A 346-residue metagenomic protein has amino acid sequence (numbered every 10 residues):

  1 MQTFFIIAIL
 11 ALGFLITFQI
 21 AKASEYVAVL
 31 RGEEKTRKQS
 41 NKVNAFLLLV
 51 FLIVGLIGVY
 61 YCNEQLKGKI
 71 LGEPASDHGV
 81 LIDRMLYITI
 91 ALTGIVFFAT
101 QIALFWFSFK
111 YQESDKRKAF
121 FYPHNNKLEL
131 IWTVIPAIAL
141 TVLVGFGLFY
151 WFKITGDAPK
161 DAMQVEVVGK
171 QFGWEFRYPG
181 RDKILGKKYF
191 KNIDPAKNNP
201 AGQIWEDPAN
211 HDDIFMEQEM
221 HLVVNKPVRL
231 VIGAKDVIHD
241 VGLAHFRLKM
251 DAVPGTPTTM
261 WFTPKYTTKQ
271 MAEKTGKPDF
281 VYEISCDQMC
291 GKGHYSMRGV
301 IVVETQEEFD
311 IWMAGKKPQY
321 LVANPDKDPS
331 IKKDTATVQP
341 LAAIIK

Functional and structural regions predicted by a protein language model:
M1-L12, I82-A99: Alpha-helical transmembrane segments
M1-L66: Transmembrane alpha-helices
E33-Q39, G55-I88, Q101-K346: Non-transmembrane, membrane-proximal soluble domains of secreted or membrane proteins
